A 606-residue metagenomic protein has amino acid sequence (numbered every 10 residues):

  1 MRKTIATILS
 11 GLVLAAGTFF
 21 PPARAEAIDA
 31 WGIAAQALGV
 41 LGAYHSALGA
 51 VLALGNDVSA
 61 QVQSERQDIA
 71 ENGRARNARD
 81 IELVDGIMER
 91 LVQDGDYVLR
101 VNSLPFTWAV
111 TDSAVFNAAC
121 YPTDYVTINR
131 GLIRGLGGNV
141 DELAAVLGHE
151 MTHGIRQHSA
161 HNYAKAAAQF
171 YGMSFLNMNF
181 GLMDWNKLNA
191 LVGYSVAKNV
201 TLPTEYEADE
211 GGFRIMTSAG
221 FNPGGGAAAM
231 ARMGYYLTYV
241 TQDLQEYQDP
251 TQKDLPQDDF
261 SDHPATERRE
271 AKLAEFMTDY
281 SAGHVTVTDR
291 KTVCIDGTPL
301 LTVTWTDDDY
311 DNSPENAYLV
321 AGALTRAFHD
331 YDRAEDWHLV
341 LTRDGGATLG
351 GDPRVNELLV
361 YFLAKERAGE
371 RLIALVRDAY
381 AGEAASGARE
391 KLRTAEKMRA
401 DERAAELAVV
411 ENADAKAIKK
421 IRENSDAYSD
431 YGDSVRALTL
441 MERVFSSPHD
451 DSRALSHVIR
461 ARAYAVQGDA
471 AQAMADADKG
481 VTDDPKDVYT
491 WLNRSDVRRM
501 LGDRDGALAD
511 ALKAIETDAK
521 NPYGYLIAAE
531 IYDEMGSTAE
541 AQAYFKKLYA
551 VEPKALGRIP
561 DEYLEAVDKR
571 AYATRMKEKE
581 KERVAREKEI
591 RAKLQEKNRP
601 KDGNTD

Functional and structural regions predicted by a protein language model:
I28-A167, S218-F221, Y236-D254, D259-S261: Peri-catalytic and regulatory segments of divalent metal-dependent proteins
K419, L455, Y489, Y523 (+1 more regions): Start-of-helix register in tetratricopeptide repeats
D430, V466, M500-L501, E534 (+1 more regions): Register position in tetratricopeptide repeats
S446, D478-T482, A509-E516, K547-A550: Conserved structural position within tetratricopeptide repeats
H449-D451, P485, A519, P553: Short coil turns that delineate tetratricopeptide repeat
I459, N493, I527, D561-Y563: Canonical tetratricopeptide repeat
